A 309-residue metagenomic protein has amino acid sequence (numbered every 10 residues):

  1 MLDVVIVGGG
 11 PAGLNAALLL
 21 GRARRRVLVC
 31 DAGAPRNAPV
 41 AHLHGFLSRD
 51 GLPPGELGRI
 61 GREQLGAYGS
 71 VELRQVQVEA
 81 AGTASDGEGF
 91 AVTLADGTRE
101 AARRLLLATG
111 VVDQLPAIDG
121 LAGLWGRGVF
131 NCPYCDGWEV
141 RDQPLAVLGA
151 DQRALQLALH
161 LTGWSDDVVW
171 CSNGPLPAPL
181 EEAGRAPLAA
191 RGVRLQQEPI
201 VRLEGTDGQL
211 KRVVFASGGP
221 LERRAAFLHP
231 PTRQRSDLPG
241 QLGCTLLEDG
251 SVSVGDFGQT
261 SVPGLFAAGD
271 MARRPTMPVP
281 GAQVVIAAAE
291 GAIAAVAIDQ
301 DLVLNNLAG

Functional and structural regions predicted by a protein language model:
M1-V4, E72-Q143, V252-S261: FAD-binding core/adjacent interface of flavoenzyme oxidoreductases
L2-R59, P144, R153-A178: Beta1-alpha1 glycine-rich phosphate/pyrophosphate-binding loop at the start of Rossmann-like nucleotide-binding domains
G8, A102, A108-G110, L115-A117 (+4 more regions): Short, well-ordered coil/turn residues at beta-beta hairpins and beta-strand->alpha-helix junctions within
A17, L155-L157, A268-G309: A conserved FAD-binding loop/helix module that cradles the flavin
R59-L94, R99-A102, S165-S253, V303-G309: A Rossmann-like FAD-binding core segment of flavoenzymes
G123-E139, P230-V285, Q300: FAD-site-proximal beta/loop scaffold in flavoenzymes
R127-Y134, V147-L157, A178-L180: Active-site glycine-rich loop that binds ribose-phosphate moieties when present
